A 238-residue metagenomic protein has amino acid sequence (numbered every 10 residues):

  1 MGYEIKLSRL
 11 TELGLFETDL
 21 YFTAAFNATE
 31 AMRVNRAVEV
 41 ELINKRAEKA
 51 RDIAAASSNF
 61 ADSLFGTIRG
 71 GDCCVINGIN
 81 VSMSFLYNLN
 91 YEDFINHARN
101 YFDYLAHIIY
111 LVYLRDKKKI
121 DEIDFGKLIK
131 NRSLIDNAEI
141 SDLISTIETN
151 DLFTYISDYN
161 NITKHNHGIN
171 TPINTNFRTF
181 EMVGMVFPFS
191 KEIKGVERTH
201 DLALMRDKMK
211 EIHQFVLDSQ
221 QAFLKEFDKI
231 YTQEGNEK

Functional and structural regions predicted by a protein language model:
M1-N96, Y104-K238: Acidic, Ser/Thr/Gly/Pro-rich intrinsically disordered interaction regions
